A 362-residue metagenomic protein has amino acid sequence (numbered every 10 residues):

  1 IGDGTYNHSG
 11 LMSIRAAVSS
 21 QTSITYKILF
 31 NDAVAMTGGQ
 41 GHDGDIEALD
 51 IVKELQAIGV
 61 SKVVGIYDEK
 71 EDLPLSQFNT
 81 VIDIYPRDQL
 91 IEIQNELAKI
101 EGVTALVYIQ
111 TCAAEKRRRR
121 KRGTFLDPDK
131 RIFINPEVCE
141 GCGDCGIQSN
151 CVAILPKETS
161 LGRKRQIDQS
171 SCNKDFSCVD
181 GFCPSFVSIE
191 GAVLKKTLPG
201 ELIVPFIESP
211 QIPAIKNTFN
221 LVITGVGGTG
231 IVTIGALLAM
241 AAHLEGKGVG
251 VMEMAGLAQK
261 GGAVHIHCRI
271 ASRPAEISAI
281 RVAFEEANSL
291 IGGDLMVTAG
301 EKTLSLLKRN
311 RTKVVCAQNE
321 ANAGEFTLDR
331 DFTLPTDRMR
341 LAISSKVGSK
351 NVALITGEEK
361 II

Functional and structural regions predicted by a protein language model:
I1-S20, I24-K27, I51, I134-C151 (+4 more regions): Extended, hydrophobic alpha-helical segments in both membrane/secreted and soluble proteins
I1-T104: Thiamine diphosphate
S9-S13, M36-H42, P74-T80, K116-R122 (+4 more regions): Short acidic, glycine/serine/threonine-rich loops at helix termini
N31-A33, E69-E71, I109-A114, Q318-A321 (+1 more regions): Glycine-rich beta-alpha junction loops
A33-E47, P74-I82, T124-E137, T159-S170 (+2 more regions): Short beta-alpha connecting loops at secondary-structure transitions that line or flank enzyme active sites
I46-L49, K53-E54, V60-K62, S188-I223 (+1 more regions): Active-site cofactor/cluster-binding pocket
N79-P86, E92-Q148: Glycine/aspartate-rich loop-and-adjacent alpha/beta segment that forms the canonical ThDP
Q110-T111, K116-R122, E140-T197: Iron-sulfur cluster-binding cysteine motifs and their immediate structural context in ferredoxin-like electron-transfer
